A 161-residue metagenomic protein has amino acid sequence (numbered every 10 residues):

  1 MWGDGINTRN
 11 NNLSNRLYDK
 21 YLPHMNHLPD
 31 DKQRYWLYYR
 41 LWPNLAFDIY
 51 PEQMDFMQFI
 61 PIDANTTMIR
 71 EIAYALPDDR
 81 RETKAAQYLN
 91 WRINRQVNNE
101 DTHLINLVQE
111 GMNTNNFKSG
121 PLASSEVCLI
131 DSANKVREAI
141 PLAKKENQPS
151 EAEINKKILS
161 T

Functional and structural regions predicted by a protein language model:
M1-T161: C-terminal catalytic domain of Rieske-type non-heme iron oxygenases
